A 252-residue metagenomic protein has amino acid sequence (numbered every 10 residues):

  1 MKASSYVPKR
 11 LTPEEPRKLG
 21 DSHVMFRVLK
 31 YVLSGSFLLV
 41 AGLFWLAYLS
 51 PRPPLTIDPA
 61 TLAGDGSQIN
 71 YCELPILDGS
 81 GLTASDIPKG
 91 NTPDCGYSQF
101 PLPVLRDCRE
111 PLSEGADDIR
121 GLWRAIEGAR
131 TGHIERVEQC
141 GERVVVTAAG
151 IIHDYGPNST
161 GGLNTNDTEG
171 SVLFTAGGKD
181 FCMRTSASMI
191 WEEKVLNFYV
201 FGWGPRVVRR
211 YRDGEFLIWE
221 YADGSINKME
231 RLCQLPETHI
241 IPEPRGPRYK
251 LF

Functional and structural regions predicted by a protein language model:
K2-E14: N-terminal intrinsically disordered, acidic low-complexity segments at the extreme N-terminus
E15-V28: Short, Lys/Arg-rich cytosolic juxtamembrane segment immediately N-terminal
F26-I134, Q139-R143, Q234-F252: Amphipathic/hydrophobic helical signal segments and adjacent flexible N-terminal regions that mediate secretion
T83, A129-R184, A222-D223: N-terminal glycine/threonine-rich, aromatic-flanked beta-hairpin/loop signature
Q139, R209-D213, R231: Aromatic-rich beta-strand edge motifs centered on tyrosine
A148, Y199-G202, E220-Y221: Residue-level recognition of conserved beta-strand positions in structured domain cores
C182-G214: Acidic, glycine-rich flexible loop segments
F216-G224: Short, exposed beta-strand-loop hairpins at the edges of beta-sheets in extracellular/periplasmic proteins
